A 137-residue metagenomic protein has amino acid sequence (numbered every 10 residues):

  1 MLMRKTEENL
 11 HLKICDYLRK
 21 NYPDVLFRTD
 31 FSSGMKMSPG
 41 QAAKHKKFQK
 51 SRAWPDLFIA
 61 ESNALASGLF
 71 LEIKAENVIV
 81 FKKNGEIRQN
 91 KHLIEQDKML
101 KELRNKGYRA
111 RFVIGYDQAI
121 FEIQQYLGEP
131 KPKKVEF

Functional and structural regions predicted by a protein language model:
M1-F137: Catalytic phosphate/metal-binding cores of nucleic-acid and nucleotide-processing enzymes, i.e., regions that mediate
